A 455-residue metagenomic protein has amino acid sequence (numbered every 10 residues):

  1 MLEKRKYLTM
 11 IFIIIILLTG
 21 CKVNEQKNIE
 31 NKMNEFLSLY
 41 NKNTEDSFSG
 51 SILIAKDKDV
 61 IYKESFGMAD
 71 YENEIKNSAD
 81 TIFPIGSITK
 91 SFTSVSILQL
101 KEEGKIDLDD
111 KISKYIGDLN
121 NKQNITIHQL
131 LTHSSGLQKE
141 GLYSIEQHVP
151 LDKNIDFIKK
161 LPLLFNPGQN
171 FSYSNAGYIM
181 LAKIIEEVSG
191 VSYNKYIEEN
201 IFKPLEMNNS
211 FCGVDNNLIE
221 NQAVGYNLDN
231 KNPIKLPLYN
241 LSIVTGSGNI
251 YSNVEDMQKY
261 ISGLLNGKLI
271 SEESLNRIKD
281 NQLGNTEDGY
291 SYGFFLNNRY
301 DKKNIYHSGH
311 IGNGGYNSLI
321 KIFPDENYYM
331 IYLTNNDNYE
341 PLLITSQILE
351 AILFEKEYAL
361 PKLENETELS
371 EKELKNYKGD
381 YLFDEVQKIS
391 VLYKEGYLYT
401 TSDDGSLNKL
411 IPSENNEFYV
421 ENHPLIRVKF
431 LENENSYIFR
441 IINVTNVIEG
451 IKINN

Functional and structural regions predicted by a protein language model:
M1-L8: Bacterial N-terminal signal peptides that target proteins for export
T9, G20-E25, L343, Q347-N455: Peripheral terminal and inter-domain segments
K27-F83, K105-D110, K160: Short, conserved catalytic-motif segment at the N-terminal edge
L37, I52, K58, I82-D109 (+3 more regions): Active-site SXXK
E45-S49, G314-N317, V386: Short, small/polar residue-rich loop motifs at catalytic or cofactor-binding pockets
L108-K122, L205: Short, glycine/proline-biased beta-turn/loop segments that scaffold the active-site neighborhood
Q123-G314, S318-L319: Short, surface-exposed loop or secondary-structure junction motifs that flank catalytic or metal-binding residues
S318-N336, I438-I441: Short, well-ordered beta-strand elements
